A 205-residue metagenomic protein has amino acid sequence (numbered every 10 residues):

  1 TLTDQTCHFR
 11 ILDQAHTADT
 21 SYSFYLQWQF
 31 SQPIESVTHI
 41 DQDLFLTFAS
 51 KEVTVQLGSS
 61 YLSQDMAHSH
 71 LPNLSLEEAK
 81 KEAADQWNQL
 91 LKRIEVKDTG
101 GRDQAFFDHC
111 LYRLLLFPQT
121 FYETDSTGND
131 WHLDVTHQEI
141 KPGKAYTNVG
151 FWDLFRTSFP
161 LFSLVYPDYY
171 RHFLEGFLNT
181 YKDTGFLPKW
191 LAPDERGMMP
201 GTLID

Functional and structural regions predicted by a protein language model:
T1, G128-V135, F155-S163, Y169-L178: Glycine-rich phosphate-binding loop of nucleotide-binding enzymes
T1-A145, N179, F186-K189: Acidic/polar, glycine-enriched structural segments that form the non-catalytic walls/loops of the carbohydrate-binding
S21, K80, D103-Q104, G150-L154 (+2 more regions): Active-site-proximal structural scaffolding
G100, K144-N148, F159-L164, E195-M199: Short, charged/polar micro-motifs that form catalytic or ligand-binding hotspots
F107-E123, T147-Y170: Alpha-helical support elements that line or immediately flank enzyme active sites and cofactor-binding pockets
P118-Y122, T147-D153, L174-D205: Aromatic-lined, polymer-binding surfaces characteristic of secreted/periplasmic polysaccharide-degrading enzymes
